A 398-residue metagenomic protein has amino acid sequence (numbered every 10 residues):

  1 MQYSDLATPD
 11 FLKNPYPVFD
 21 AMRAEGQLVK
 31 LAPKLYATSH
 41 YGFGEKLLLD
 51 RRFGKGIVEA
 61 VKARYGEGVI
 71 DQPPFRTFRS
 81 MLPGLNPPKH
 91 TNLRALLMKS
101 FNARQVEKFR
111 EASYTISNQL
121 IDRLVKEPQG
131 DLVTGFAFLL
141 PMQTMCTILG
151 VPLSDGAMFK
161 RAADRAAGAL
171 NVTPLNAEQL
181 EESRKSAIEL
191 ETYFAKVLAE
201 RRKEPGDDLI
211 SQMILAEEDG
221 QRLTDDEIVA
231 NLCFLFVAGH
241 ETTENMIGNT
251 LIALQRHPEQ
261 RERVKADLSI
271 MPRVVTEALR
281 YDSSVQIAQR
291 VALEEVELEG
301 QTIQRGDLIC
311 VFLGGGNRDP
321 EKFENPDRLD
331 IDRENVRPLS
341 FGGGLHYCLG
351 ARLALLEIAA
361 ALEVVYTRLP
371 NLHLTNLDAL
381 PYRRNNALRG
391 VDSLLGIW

Functional and structural regions predicted by a protein language model:
M1-W398: Cytochrome P450
